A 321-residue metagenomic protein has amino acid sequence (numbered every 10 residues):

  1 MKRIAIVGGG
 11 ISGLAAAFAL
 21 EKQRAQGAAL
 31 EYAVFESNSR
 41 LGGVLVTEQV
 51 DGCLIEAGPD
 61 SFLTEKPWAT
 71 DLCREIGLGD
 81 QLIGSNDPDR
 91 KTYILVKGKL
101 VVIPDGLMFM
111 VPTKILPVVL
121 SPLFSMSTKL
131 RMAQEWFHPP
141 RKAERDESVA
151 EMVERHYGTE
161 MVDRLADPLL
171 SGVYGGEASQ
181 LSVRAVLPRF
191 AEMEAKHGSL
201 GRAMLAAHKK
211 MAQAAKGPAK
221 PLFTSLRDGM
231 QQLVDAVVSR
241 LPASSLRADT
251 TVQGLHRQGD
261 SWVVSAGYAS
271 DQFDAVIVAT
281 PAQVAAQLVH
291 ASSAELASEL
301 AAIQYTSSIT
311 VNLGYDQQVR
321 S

Functional and structural regions predicted by a protein language model:
M1-S12: Beta1/beta-strand and adjacent pyrophosphate-binding region of the FAD-binding site in flavoprotein oxidoreductases
K2, L30, P59, D80-Q81 (+1 more regions): Local beta-strand N-terminus motif with an aromatic residue
S12, R40, Q283: Conserved Rossmann-like nucleotide-cofactor binding loop
E21-V50: Glycine-rich FAD pyrophosphate-binding loop
D51-P140: Dinucleotide-binding Rossmann-like beta1-alpha1 core, especially the glycine-rich loop that anchors the ADP
E65, R155-H156, A279-T280: Short, well-ordered coil/turn residues at beta-beta hairpins and beta-strand->alpha-helix junctions within
P88-K91, V111-I115, F124, T128-G254 (+1 more regions): Active-site/ligand-binding neighborhood in enzyme catalytic cores
A248-S321: Mid-domain catalytic core of redox enzymes that form a hydrophobic substrate pocket/lid adjacent to a catalytic redox
